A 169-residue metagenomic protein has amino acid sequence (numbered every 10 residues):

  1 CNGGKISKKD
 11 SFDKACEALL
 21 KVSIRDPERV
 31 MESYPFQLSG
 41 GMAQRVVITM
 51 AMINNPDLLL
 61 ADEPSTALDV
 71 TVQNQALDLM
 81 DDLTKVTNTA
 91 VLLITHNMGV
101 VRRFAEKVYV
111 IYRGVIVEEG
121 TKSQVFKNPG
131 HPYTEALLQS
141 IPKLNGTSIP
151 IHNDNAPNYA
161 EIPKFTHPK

Functional and structural regions predicted by a protein language model:
K9-R29, L138-Q139: Conserved ABC ATPase "signature" region
R25-E28, K122-K169: Short catalytic/signature loops enriched in Gly
I53-D57: A short, proline-enriched helix->beta-strand linker immediately N-terminal to the Walker B motif in ABC-type P-loop
N74-T87, G99: Helical segment within the ABC ATPase nucleotide-binding domain
T95-H96: H-loop/switch region of ABC-family ATPase nucleotide-binding domains
V101-R103: A short, surface-exposed alpha-helical micro-motif characterized by mixed small hydrophobic and charged/polar residues
I116-G120: ABC ATPase "signature
